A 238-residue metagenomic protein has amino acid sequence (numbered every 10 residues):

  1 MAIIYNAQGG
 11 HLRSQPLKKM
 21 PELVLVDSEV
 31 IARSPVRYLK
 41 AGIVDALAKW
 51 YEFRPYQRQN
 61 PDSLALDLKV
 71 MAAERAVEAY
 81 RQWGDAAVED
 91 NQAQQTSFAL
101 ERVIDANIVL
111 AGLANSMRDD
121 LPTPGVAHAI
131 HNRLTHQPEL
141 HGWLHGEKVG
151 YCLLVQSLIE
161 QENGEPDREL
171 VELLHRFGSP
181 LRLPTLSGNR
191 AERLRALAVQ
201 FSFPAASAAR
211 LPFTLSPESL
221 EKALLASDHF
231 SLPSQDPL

Functional and structural regions predicted by a protein language model:
M1-A72: A glycine/threonine-rich phosphate-anchoring loop and its flanking beta-alpha core in nucleotide/phosphate-binding
I43, L47-Y51, L100-A114, L153 (+3 more regions): Short alpha-helical scaffolding segments that buttress acidic/His motifs in well-ordered protein cores
D62-E172: Active-site segments that bind and position negatively charged phosphate/pyrophosphate groups
G164-L238: C-terminal charged capping/lid subdomain of soluble metabolic enzymes
